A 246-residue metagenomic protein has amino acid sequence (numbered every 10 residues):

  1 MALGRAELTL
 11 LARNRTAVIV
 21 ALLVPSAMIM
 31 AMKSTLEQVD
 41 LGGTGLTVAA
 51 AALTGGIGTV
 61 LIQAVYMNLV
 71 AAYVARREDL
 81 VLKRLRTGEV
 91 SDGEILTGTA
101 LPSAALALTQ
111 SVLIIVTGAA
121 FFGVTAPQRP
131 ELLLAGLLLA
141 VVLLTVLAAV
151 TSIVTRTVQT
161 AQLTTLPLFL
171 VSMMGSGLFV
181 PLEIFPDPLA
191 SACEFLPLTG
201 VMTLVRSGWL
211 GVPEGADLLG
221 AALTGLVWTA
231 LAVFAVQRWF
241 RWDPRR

Functional and structural regions predicted by a protein language model:
M1-A12, V205: A short amphipathic helical element positioned immediately N-terminal to and/or at the very start of a transmembrane
E7-D79, S103-A107, S111, P127-L137 (+1 more regions): Transmembrane helix-boundary elements of multi-pass transport/secretion proteins, especially ABC-type permease modules
T16-A17, E94, T160, S191: Residue-level recognition of membrane-helix boundary sites in multi-pass small-molecule transporters
M30-S34, I115, A119, A149 (+4 more regions): Transmembrane alpha-helix boundary and packing residues in multipass membrane permease domains and related
M30-V39, S152-F195, T199: Transmembrane helix segments
G43, T125, S176-L231: Membrane-interfacial helix-loop-helix junctions in multi-pass membrane proteins
A72-P102: Helix-loop-helix units of permease transmembrane domains in multi-pass membrane transporters, especially ABC
D92, L96-T165, L170-S172, G215-L226 (+1 more regions): Alpha-helical transmembrane segments and their short interhelical loops
